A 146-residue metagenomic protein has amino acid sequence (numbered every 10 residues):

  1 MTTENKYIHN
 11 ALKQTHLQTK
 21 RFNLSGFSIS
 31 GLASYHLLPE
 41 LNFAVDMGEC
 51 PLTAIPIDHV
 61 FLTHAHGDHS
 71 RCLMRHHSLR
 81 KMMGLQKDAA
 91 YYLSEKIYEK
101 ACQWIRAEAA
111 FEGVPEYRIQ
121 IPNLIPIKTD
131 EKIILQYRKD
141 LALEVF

Functional and structural regions predicted by a protein language model:
M1-F146: Binuclear metal-dependent hydrolase catalytic cores
